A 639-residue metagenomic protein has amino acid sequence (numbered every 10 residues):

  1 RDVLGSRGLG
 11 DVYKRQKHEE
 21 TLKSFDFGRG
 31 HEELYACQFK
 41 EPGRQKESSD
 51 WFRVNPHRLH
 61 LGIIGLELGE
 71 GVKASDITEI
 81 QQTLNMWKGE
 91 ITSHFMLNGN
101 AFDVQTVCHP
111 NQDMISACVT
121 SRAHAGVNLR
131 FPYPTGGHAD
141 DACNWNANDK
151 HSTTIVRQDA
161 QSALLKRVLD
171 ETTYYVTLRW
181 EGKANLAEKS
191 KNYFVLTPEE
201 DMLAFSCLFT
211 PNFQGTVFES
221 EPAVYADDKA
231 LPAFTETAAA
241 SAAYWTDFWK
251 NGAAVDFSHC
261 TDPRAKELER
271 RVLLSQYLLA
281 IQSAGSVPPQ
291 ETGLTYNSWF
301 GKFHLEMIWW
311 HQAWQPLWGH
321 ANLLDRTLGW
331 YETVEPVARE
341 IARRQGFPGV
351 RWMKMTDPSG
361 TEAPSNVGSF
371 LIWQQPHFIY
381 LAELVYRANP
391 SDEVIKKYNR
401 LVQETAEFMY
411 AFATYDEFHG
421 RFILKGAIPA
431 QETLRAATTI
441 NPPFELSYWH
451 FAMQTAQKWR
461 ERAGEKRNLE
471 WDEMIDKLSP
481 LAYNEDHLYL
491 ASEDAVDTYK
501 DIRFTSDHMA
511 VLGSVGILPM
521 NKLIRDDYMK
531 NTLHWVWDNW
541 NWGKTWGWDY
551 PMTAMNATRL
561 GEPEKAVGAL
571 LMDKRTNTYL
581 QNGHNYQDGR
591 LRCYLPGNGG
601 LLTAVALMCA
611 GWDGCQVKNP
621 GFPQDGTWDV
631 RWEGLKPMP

Functional and structural regions predicted by a protein language model:
D2-Y13: Single conserved hydrophobic/aromatic residue that forms the stacking wall/gate of nucleotide- or nucleobase-binding
D11-G89: An extended acidic
D11-K14, H304-E340, P358-T361, V367 (+4 more regions): Active-site core of glycosidic bond-cleaving carbohydrate-active enzymes
D50-D76, P596-P637: Catalytic cores of secreted or luminal carbohydrate-active enzymes
Q82-G89, S93-T135: Acidic, contiguous internal or C-terminal segments within carbohydrate-active enzymes that form a structured patch used
P132-A239, L273, Y277-Q282: Structured beta-strand-rich cores of soluble
A243-T246, V255-G293, W330, E340-F347 (+1 more regions): Low-complexity, Ser/Thr/Pro/Gly-enriched N-terminal "stalk/linker" regions
E404, F408-W459: Acidic/histidine-rich catalytic neighborhood
